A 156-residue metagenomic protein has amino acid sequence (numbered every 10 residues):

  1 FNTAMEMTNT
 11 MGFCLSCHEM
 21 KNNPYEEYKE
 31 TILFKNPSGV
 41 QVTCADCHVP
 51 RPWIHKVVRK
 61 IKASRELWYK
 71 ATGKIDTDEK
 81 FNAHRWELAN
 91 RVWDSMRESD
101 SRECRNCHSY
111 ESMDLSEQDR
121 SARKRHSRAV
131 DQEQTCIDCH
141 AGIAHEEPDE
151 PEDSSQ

Functional and structural regions predicted by a protein language model:
F1-Q156: Short sequence/structural segments immediately N-terminal
